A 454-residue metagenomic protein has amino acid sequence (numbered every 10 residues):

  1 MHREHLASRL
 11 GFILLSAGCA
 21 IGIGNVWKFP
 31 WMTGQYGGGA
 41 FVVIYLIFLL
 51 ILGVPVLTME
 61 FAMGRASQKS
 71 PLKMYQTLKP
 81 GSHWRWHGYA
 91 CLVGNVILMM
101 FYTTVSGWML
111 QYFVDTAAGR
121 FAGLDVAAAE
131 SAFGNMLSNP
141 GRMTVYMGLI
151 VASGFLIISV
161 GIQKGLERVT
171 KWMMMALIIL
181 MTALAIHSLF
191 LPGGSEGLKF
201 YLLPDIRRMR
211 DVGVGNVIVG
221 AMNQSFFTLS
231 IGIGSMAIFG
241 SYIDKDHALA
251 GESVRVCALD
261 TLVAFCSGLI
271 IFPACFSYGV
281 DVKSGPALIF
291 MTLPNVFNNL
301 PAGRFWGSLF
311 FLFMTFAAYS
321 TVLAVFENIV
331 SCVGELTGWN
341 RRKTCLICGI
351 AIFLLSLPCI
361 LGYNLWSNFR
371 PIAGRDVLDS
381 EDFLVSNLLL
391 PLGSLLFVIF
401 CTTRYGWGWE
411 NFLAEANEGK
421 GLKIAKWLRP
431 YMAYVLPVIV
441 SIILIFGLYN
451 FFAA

Functional and structural regions predicted by a protein language model:
M1-L6, E167, K171-Y319, L323 (+1 more regions): Membrane-embedded translocation segments of transport machinery
M1-W27, V56-F61, R65-L78, S82-Y89 (+2 more regions): Membrane-interface "cap" regions at the ends of multi-pass membrane proteins
R3-E4, M32-Y36, P71-A90, T103-Q163 (+5 more regions): Inter-helical loop and helix-membrane interface segments of multi-pass membrane transporters/permeases
H5-S16, F41-I44, H83-V96, T144-I150 (+6 more regions): Select transmembrane alpha-helical segments in multipass membrane proteins
G11-F48, G234-G240, G251-V254, A258-L259 (+1 more regions): Transmembrane helix-boundary motif of multi-pass solute transporters/channels
M32-Y36, H83-M99, G134-M136, L149-M173 (+3 more regions): Membrane-water interface regions at transmembrane-helix termini and the short interhelical loops of multi-pass membrane
Y319-A324, C345-C348, I352-Y363, D379-A414: Hydrophobic alpha-helical segments of multi-pass membrane transport proteins
P371-I399, G421-A454: A generic transmembrane alpha-helix motif of multi-pass inner-membrane proteins
